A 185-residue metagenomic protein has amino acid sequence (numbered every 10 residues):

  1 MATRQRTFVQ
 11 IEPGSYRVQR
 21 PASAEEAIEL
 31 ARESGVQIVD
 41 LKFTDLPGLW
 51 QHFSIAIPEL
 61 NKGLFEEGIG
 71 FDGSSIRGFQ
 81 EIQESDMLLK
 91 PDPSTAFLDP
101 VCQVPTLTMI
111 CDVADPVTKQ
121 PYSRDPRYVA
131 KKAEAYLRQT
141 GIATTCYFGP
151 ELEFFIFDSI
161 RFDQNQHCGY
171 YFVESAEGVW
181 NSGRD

Functional and structural regions predicted by a protein language model:
A2-D185: Glycine-rich, acidic/polar active-site loops that bind/position phosphate-bearing ligands
